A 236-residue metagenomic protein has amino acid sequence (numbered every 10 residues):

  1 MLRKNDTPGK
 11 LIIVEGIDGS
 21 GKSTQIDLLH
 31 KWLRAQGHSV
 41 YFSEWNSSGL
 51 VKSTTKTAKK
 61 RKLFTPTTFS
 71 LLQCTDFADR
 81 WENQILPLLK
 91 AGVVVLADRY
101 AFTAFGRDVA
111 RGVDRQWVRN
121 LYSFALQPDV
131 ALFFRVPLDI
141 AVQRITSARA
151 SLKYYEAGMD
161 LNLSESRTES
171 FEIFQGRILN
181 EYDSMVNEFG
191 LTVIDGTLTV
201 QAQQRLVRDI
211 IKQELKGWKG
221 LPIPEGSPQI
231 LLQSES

Functional and structural regions predicted by a protein language model:
M1-N5, H30, T146-S236: NTP-dependent small-molecule kinase module
V14: Hydrophobic anchor at the beta1->P-loop junction of P-loop NTPases
I17: P-loop (Walker A) phosphate-binding loop of NTP-binding proteins
K22: Conserved lysine of the Walker
Q25: Hydrophobic positions on the alpha1 helix immediately C-terminal to the Walker A/P-loop
W32, Q36-L126: ATP-dependent small-molecule kinase phosphotransfer cores that center on conserved nucleotide phosphate-binding segments
S47-G49, A101-F102, V136-V142, T199-V200: Conserved nucleotide-binding/hydrolysis micro-motifs of P-loop NTPases
A104-R177: A glycine- and Lys/Arg-enriched "phosphate-lid" helix/loop adjacent to the NTP-binding pocket of small-molecule kinases
